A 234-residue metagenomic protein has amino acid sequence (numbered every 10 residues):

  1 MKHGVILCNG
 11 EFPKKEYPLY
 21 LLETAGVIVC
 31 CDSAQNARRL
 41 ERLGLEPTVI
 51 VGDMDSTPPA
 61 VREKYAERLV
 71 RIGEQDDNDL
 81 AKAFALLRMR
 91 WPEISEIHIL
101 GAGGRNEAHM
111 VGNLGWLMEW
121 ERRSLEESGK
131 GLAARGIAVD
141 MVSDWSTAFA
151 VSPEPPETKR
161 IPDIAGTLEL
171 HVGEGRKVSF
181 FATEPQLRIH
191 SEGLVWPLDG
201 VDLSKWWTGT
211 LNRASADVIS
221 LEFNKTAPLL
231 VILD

Functional and structural regions predicted by a protein language model:
M1-K64: N-terminal beta-strand-loop-alpha-helix module at the start of alpha/beta ligand-binding or catalytic domains
L7, V29-C31, G52, R71 (+2 more regions): General beta-strand structural signal in soluble alpha/beta enzymes
L7-E11, A102-G103, L233: Structural motif
K14-E16, N36-A37, N78-A81, N106-V111: Short glycine/serine/threonine-rich phosphate/pyrophosphate-binding segments that cradle anionic phosphate groups
Q35-R38, S56-P59, D77, N106 (+2 more regions): Short gly/pro/ser/thr-enriched loop/turn and capping motifs at secondary-structure boundaries
A66-P92: Short phosphate-binding loop-to-helix
H98-I164: Anionic-ligand-binding alpha/beta catalytic cores of soluble enzymes and soluble regulatory domains that recognize
D144-S146, A150-D234: Long, charged alpha-helical interface segments
